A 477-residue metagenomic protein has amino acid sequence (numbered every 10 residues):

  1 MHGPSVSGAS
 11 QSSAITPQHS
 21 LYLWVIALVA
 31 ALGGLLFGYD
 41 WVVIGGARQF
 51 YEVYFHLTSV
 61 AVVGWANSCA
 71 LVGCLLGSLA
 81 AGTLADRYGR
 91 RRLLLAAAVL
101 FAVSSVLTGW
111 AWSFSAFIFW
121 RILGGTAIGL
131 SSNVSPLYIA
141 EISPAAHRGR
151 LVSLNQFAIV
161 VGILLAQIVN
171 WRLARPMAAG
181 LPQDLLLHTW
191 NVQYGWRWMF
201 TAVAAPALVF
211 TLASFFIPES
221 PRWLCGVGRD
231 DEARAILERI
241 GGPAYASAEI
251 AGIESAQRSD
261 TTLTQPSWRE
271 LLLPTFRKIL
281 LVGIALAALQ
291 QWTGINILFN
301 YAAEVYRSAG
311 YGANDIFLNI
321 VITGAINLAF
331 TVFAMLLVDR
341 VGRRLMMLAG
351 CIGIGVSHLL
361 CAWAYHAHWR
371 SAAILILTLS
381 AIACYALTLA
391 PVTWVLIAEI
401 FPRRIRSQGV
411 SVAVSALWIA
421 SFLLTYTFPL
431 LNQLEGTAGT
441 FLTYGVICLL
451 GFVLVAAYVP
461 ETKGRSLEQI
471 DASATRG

Functional and structural regions predicted by a protein language model:
H2-D231, D260-G477: Alpha-helical transmembrane bundle of multi-pass membrane proteins
Y39, L237-E238: A short N-terminal beta->alpha junction/helix N-cap motif
E232-I236: Solenoid-repeat scaffolds in large eukaryotic assemblies
E238-E249: Short intracellular "coupling" helices and adjacent cytoplasmic loop segments at the cytosolic face of multi-pass
G242, I253-Q265: Short, membrane-interfacial amphipathic segments enriched in basic
A248-G252, L424: A short, aromatic/hydrophobic, helix- or strand-capping loop or linear motif that either lines the entrance/gate
